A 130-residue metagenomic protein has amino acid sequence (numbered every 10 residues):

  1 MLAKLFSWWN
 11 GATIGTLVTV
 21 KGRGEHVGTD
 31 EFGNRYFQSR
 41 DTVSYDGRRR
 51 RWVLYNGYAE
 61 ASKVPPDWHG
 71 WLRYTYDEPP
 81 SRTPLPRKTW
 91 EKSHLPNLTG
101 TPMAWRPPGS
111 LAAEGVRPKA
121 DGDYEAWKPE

Functional and structural regions predicted by a protein language model:
M1-N34, S39-E130: N- and C-terminal low-complexity/disordered segments
